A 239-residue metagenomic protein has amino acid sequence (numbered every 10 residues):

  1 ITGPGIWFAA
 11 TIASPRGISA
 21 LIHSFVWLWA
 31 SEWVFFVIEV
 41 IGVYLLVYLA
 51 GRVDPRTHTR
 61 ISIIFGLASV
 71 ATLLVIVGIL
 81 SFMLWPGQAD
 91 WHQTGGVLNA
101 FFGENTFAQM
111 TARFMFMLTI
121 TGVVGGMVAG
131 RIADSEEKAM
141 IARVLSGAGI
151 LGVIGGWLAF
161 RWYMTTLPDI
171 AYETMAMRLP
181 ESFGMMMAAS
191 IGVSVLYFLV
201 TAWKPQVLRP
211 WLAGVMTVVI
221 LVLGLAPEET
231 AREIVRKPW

Functional and structural regions predicted by a protein language model:
I1-W239: Polytopic transmembrane helical bundles with strong interfacial aromatic enrichment
